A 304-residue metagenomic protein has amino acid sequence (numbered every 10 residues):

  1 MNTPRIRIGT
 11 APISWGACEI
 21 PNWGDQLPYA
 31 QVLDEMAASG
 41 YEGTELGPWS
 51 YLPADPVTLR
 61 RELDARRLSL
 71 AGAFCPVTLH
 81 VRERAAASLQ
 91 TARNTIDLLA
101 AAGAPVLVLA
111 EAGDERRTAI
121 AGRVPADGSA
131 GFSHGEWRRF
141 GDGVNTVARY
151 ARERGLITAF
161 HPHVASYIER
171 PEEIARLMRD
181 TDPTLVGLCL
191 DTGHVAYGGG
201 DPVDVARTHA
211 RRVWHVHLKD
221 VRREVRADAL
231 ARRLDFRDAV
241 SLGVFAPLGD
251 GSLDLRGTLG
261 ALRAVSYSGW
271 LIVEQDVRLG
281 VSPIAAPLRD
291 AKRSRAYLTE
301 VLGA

Functional and structural regions predicted by a protein language model:
M1-V106, A130, H134-N145, R152 (+4 more regions): N-terminal pre-domain/capping segments
T10, G43-T44, G141-S252, L302: Acidic/histidine-rich catalytic cores of soluble enzymes
I13-W15, G47-W49, C75-H80, A112-D114 (+5 more regions): Active-site beta-loop-alpha junctions enriched in small/polar residues
A17-C18, L109-R117, L218-L230: Short, solvent-exposed beta-strand-terminating loops
W23-L27, D114-P125, R226-D238: Short, flexible, mixed-charge acidic loops at enzyme active sites
G43, V106, H215, G269-W270: Residues at the N-termini of beta-strands
L99-G128, R154-H163: Active-site groove signature of glycoside hydrolases
I272-R289: A short, acidic, flexible beta-alpha connecting loop/helix-capping segment that sits on the rim of active
